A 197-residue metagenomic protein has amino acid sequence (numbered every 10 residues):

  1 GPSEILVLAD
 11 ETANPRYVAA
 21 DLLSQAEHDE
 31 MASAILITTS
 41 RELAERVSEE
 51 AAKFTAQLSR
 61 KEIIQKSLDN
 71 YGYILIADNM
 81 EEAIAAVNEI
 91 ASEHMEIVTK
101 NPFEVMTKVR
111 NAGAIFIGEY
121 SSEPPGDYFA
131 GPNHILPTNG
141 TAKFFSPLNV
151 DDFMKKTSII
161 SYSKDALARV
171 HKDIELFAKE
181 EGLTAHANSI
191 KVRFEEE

Functional and structural regions predicted by a protein language model:
G1-E81: ALDH superfamily catalytic-core signature
E49, E82, K108-A112: Short glycine/threonine-rich loop-to-helix capping motif typified by GTGT followed within a few residues by an Asp-Pro
I64, I84, Y128-A130: A short alpha-helix capping/helix-coil boundary motif
N79, A86-V87: Contiguous C-terminal substrate-recognition/catalytic subdomains in enzyme active sites
E81-E82, E123: A short acidic, often aromatic-flanked loop/helix-cap motif at beta-alpha or helix-coil junctions that lines enzyme
N88-E197: C-terminal core of ALDH-fold dehydrogenases
